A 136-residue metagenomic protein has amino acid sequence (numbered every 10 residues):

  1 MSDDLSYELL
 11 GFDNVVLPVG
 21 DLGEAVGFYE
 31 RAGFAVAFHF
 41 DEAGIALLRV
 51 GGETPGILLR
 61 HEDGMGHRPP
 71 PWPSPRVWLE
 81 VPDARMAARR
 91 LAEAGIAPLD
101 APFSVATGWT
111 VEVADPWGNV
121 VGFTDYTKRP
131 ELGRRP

Functional and structural regions predicted by a protein language model:
M1-E8, A88, A92-P136: Vicinal oxygen chelate
S6-L10, V16-P55: Core segments of cupin and vicinal oxygen chelate
Y7-E8, G27, D63, P70 (+1 more regions): Generic signal for short, ordered secondary-structure residues within or immediately flanking folded domains
G11-G20, L48-R49, H67-A94, W109-N119: Vicinal oxygen chelate
V16-G27, L59-E62, A88, K128-R129: Short N-terminal helix-initiation segments at or just after the protein's N-terminus
A35-P71, V120-Y126: Conserved short beta-strand elements that form part of the metal-binding/catalytic scaffold of enzyme active sites
F40, D83, P102-F103: Structured beta->alpha junctions
R60, W78, A101: A cross-family glycoside hydrolase active-site/sugar-binding cleft signature
